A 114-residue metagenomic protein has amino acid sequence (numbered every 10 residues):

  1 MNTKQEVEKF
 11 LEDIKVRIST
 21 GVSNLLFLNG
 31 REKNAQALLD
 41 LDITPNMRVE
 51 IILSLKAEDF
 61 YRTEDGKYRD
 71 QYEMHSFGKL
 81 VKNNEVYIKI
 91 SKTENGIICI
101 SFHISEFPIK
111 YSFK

Functional and structural regions predicted by a protein language model:
N2-Q5, K9-Q71: Compact soluble domain cores
R31-K33, N84, I109: Charged, low-complexity, helix/coiled-coil-prone segments
L53-G96: Functional cores of ribonucleases/endoribonucleases
S91-K114: Enriched for short, Lys/Arg-rich terminal
